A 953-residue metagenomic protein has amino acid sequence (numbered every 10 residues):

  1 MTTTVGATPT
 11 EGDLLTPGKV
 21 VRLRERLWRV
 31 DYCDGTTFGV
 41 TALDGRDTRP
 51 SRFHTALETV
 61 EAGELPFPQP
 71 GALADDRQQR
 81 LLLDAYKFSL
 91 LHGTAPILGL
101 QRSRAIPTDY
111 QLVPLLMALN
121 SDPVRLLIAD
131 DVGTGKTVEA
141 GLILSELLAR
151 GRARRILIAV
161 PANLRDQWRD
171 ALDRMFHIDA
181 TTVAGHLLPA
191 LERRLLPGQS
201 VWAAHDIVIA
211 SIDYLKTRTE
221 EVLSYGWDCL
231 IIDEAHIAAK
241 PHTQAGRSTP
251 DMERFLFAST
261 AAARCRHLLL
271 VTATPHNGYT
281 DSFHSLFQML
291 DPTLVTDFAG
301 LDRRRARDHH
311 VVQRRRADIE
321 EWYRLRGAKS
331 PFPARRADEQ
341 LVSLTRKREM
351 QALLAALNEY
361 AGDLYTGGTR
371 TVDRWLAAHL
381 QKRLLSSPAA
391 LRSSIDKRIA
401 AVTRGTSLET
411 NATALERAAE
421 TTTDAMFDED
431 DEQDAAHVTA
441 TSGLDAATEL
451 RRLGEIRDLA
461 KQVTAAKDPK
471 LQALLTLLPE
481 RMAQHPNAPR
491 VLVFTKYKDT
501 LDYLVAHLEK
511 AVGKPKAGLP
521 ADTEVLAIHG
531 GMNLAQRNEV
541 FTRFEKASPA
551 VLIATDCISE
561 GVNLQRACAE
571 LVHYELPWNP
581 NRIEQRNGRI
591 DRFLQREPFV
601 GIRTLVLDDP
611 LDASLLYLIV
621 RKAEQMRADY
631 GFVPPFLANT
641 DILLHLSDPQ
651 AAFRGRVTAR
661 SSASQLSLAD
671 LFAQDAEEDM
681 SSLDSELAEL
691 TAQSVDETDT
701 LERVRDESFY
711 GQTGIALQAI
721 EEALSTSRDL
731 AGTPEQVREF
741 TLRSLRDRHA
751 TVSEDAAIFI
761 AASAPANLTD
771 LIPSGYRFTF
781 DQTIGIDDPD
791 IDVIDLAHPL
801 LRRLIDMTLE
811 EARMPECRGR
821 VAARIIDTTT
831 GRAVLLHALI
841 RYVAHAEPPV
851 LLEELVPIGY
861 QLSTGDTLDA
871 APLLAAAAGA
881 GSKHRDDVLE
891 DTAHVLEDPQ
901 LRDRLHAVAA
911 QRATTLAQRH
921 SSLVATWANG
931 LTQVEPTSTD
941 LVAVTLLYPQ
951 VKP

Functional and structural regions predicted by a protein language model:
M1-G99, I106-D109, V113-M117, S121-L127 (+11 more regions): Accessory nucleic-acid engagement/destabilization modules that flank
T55-L83, K87-L116, P123-V124, T134-G141 (+4 more regions): SF2 helicase/translocase NTPase motor core, specifically the RecA-like lobe 1 inter-motif segment between Walker
P197-G198, A203-A204, V208-W227, A239-A414 (+1 more regions): Inter-lobe coupling linker of SF2 helicases/translocases
G226-D228, S282-S285, N563-E575, V600-T604: A short beta-strand element within the Helicase C-terminal
P333-R346, S393-P549, R703-V704, S708-Q736 (+4 more regions): Conserved Helicase C-terminal RecA-like lobe
E359, L385, T403, D434-H437 (+1 more regions): P-loop NTPase motor cores of the ASCE clade
A550, D556-E597, D609: Conserved RecA-like helicase motor core of SF1/SF2 enzymes
I590-V620: Conserved segment of the helicase C-terminal RecA-like domain
